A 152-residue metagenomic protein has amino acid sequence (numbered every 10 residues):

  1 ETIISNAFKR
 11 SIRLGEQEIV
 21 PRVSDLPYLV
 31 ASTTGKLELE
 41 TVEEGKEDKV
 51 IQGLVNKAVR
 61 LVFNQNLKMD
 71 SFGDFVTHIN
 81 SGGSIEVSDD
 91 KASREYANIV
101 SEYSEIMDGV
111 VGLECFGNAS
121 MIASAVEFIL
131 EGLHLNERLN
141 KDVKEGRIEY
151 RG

Functional and structural regions predicted by a protein language model:
F8-G152: C-terminal engagement/docking regions of AAA+ P-loop ATPases
